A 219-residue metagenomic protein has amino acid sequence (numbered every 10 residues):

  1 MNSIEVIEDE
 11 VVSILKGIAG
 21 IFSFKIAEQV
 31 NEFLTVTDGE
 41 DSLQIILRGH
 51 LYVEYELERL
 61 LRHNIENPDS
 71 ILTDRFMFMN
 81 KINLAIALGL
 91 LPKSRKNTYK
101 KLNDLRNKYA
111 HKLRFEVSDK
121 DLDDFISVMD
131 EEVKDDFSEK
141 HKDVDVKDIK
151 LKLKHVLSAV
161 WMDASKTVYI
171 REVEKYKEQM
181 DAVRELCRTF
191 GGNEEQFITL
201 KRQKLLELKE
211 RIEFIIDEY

Functional and structural regions predicted by a protein language model:
N2-L84, L90-E218: Amphipathic alpha-helical interface elements
